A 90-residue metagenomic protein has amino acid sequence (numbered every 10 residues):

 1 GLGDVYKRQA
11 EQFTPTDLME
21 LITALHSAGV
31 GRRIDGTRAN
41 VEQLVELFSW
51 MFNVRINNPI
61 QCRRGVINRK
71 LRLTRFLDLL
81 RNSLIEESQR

Functional and structural regions predicted by a protein language model:
G1-Y6: Short, small-residue-biased leader/transition segments that mark boundaries at the very start of proteins
K7-R90: C-terminal structured domains
